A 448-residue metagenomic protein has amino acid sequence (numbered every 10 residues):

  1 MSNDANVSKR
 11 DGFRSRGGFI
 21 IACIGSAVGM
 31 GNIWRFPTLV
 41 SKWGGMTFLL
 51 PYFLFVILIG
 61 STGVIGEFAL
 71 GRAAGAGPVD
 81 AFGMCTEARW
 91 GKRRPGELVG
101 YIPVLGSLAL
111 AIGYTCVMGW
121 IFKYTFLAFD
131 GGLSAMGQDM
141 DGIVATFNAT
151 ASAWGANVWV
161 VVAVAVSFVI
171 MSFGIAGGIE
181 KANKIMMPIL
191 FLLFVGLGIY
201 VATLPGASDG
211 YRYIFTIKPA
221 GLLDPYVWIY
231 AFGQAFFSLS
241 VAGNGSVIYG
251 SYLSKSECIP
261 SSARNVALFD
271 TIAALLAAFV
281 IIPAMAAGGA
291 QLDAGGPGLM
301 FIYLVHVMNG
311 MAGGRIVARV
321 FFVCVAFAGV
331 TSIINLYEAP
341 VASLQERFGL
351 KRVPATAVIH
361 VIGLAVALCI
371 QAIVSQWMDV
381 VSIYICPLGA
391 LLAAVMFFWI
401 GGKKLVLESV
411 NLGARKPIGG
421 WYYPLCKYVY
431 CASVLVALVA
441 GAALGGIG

Functional and structural regions predicted by a protein language model:
M1-W34, G63-F68, R72-L98, S254-C258 (+1 more regions): Membrane-interface "cap" regions at the ends of multi-pass membrane proteins
S2, M118-A151, Y252-S256, S261 (+4 more regions): Helix-loop-helix connectors at the membrane interface of multi-pass transporters/channels
S2-F13, E180, K184-V330, P354: Membrane-embedded translocation segments of transport machinery
V7-D11, L39-W43, A73-I102, T115-A176 (+5 more regions): Inter-helical loop and helix-membrane interface segments of multi-pass membrane transporters/permeases
R14, I21-G31, S107-A111, T115 (+7 more regions): Hydrophobic, membrane-embedded alpha-helices of multi-pass small-molecule transporters
G18-F19, S26, N157-V158, F269-L275 (+4 more regions): Loop-to-transmembrane helix boundary motifs in multi-pass membrane proteins
F327-L336, A355-V366, S382-S409: Hydrophobic alpha-helical segments of multi-pass membrane transport proteins
L368, A372-F398, P417-G448: A generic transmembrane alpha-helix motif of multi-pass inner-membrane proteins
